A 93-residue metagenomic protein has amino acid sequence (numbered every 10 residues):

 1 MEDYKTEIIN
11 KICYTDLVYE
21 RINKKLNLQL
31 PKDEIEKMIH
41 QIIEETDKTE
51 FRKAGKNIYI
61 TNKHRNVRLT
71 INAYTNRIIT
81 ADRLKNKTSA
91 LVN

Functional and structural regions predicted by a protein language model:
M1-N93: Ribonuclease/tRNase effector modules and their secretory precursors
